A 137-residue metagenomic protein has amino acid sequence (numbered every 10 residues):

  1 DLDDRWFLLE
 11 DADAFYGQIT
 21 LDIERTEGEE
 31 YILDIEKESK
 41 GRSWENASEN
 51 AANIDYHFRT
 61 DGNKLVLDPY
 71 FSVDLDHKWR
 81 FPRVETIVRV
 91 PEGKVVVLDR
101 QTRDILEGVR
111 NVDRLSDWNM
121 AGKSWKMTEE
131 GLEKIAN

Functional and structural regions predicted by a protein language model:
D1-N137: Extracytosolic and intramembrane catalytic regions of membrane-associated proteins in envelope/secretory systems
